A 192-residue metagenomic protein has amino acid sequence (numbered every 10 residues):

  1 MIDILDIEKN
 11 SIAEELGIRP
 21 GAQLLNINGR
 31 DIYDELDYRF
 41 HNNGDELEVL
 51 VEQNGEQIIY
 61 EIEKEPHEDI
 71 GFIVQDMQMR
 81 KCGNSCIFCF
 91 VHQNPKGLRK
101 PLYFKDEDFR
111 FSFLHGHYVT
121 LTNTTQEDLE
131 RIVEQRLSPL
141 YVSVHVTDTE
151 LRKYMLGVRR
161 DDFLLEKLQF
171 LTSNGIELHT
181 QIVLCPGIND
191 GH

Functional and structural regions predicted by a protein language model:
M1-K9, G29-I32: Short, structured beta-strand/loop micro-motifs enriched in basic residues and often containing a Trp
I12-G17, R39-F40: Short, surface-exposed secondary-structure edge patches
A13, G21-L24, V49, C89: Terminal peptide-recognition signature
E15-Y33: Conserved PDZ fold ligand-binding element
L36: Acidic phosphotransfer microenvironment of two-component signaling modules
R39-I73: PDZ-domain C-terminal substructure recognizer with occasional recognition of PDZ-binding tails
Q57, K64-H192: Conserved Radical SAM active-site core
